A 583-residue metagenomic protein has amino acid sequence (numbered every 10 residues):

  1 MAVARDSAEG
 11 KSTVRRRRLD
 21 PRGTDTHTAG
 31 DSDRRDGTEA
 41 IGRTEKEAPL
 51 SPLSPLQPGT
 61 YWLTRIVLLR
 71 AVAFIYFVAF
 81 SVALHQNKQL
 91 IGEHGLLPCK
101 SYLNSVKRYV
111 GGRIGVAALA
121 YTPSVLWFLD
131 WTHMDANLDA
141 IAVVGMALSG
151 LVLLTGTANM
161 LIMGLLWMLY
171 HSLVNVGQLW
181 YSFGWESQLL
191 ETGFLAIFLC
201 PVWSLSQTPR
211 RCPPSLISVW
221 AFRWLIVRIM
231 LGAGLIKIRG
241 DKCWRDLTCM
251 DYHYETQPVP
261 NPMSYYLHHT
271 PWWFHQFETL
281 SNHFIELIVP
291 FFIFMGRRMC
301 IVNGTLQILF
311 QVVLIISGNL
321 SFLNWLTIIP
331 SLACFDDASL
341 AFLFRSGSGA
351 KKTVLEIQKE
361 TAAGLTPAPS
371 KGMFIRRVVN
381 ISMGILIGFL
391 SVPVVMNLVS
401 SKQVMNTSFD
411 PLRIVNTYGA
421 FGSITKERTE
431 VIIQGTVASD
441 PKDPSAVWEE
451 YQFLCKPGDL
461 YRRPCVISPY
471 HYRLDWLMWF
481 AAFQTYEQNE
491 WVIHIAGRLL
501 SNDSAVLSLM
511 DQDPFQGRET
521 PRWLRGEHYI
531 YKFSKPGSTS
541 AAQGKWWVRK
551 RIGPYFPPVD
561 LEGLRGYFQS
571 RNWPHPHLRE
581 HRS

Functional and structural regions predicted by a protein language model:
A2-S583: Alpha-helical membrane-anchoring segments
